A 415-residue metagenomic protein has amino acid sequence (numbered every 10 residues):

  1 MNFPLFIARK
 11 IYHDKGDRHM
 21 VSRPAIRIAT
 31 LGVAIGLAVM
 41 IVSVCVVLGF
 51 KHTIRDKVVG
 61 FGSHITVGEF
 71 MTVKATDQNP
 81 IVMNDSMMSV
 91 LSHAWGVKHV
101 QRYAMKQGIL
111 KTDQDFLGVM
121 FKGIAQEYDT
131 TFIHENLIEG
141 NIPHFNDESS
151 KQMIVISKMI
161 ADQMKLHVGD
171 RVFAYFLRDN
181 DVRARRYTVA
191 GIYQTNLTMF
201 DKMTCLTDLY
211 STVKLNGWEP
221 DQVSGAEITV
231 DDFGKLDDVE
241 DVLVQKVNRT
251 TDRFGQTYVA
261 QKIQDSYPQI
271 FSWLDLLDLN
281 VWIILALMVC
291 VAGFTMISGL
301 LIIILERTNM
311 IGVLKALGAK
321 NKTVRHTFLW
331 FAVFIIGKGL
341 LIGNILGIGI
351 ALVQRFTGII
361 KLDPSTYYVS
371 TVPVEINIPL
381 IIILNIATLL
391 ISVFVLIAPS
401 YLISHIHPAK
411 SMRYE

Functional and structural regions predicted by a protein language model:
M1-L37: N-terminal Sec/SRP start-transfer signal
G16-R27, V239-V242, K246-F294, I303-L305: Peri-transmembrane interface segments
R23-A25, A38-I65: Alpha-helical transmembrane segments
I41-G49, D278-A316, V324-T327, P399-S400: A hydrophobic alpha-helix feature that marks transmembrane segments and, especially, their cytosolic C-terminal ends
K51-D85: Membrane-interface junction motifs in transport/secretion proteins
P80-D221: A structural signal for hydrophobic secondary-structure junctions, strongest on transmembrane helix-loop-helix units
L301-I303, M310-R355: Transmembrane alpha-helical interface segments in multi-pass membrane proteins
H326, K338-L384, I397-H405: Short helix-loop junctions at transmembrane helix boundaries
